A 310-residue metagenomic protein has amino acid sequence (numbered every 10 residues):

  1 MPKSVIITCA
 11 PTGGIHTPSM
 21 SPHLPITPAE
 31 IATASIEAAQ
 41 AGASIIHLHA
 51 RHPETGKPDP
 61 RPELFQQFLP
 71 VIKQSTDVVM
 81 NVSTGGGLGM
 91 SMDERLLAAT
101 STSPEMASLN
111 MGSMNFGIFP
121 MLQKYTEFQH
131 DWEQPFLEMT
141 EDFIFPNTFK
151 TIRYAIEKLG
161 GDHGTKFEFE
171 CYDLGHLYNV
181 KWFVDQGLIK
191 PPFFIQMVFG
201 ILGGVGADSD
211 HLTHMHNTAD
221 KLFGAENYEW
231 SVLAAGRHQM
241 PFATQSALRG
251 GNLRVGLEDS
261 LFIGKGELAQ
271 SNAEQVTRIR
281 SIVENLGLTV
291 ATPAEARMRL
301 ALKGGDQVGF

Functional and structural regions predicted by a protein language model:
M1-H23, K124-W132, E138: N-terminal small/glycine-rich loop or linker at the start of catalytic domains across soluble metabolic enzymes
C9, K57-V82, A155-L159, M215-A225 (+1 more regions): Alpha-helix-loop-beta-strand connector modules within alpha/beta enzyme cores
C9, T33, A43-T55, V79-N81: Histidine-centered catalytic micro-motifs
P11-A32, T84-S91, E141-P146, E168 (+3 more regions): Active-site mouth loops of central-metabolism enzymes
S19, S44-Q66, V198-G203, L261-K265: Glycine-rich, proline-tolerant flexible connector loops at the mouths of alpha/beta enzymes
I31, A38, H49, A107 (+4 more regions): Conserved, mostly hydrophobic/aromatic
M106-E258: Catalytic alpha/beta core domains of metabolic enzymes, predominantly
Y178, N217-K221, P241-F310: Structured C-terminal cap/extension of enzyme domains
